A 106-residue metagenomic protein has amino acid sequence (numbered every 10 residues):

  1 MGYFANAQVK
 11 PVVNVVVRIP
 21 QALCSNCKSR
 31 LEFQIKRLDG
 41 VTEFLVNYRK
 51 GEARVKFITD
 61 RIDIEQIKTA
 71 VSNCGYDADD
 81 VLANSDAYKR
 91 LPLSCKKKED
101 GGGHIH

Functional and structural regions predicted by a protein language model:
M1-V12: Bacterial Sec-dependent N-terminal signal peptides
K10-Q21: Short glycine-/aliphatic-rich beta-strand segments at the starts of folded cytosolic domains
V16-R18, E52-R54, D77: Soluble periplasmic/extracytoplasmic beta-strand elements of cell-envelope proteins
Q21-I35, S94-K96: Short, thiol/selenol-centered motifs that function as redox-active sites or metal-ligating centers
A22, D60-I62, S85-D86: Solvent-exposed loop/turn segments at secondary-structure junctions within structured extracellular/periplasmic domains
K28-C74: N-terminal, post-signal-peptide region of Sec/Tat-exported proteins
G75-A87: Conserved short beta-strand edge segments in small beta-sheet-based binding/regulatory domains
K89-H106: Short, low-order "capping/linker" segments at domain edges
